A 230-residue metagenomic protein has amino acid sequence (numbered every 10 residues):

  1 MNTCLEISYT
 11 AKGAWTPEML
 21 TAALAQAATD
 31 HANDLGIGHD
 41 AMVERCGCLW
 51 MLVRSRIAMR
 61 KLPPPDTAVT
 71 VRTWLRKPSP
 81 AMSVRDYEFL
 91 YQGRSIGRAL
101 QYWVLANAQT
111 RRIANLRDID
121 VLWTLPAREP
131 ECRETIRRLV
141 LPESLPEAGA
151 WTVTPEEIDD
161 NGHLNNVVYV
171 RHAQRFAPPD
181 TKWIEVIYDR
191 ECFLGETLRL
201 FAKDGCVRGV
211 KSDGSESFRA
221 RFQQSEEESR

Functional and structural regions predicted by a protein language model:
M1-L52, L100, N107-W183, R230: Hot-dog-fold acyl-thioester-processing enzymes
N2-T3, R54-L141, E191-T197, F201-R230: HotDog/MaoC-like acyl-thioester-processing domains
I184-E191: Beta-strand-rich recognition/accessory modules
